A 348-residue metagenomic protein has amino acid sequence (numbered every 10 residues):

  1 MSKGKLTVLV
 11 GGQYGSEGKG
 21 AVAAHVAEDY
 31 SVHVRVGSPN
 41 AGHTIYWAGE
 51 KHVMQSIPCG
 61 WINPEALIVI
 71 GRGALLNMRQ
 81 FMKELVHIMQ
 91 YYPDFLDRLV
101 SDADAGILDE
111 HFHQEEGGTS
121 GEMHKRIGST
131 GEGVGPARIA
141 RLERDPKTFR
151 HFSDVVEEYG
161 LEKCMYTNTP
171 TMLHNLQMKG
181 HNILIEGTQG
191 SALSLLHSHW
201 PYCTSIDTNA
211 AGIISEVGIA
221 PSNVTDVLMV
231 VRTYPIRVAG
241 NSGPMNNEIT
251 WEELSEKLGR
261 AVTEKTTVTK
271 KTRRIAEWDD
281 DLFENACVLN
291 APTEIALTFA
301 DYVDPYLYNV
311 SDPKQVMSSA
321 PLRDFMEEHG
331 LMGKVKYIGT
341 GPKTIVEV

Functional and structural regions predicted by a protein language model:
M1-V348: Non-transmembrane, aqueous-exposed alpha-helical and coiled segments at domain scale
